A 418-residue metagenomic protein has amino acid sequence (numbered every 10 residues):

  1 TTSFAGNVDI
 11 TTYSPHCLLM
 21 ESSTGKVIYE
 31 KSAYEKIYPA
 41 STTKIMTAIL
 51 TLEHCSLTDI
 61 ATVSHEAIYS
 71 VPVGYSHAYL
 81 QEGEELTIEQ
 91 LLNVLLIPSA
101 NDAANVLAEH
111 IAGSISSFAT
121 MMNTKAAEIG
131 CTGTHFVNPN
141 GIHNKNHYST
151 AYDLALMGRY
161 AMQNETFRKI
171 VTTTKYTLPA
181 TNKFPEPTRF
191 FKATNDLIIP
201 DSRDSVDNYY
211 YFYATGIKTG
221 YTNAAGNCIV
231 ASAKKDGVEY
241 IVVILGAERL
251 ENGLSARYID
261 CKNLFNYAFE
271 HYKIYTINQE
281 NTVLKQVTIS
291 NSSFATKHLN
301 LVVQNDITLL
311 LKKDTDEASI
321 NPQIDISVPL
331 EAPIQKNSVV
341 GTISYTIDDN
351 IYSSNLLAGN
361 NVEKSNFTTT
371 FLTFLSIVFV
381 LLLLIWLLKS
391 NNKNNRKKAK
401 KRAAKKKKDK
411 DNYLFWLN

Functional and structural regions predicted by a protein language model:
S3-Y152, L156-E165, I170: Active-site-adjacent loops and short helices of periplasmic peptidoglycan-processing enzymes
C131-T132, N146-Y148, Y152-K401, K410-W416: Domain-terminus/edge residues, biased toward the C-terminal soluble/receptor-binding domains of extracytoplasmic
K405-K407: Polybasic/polar functional segments that serve as interface/processing modules
